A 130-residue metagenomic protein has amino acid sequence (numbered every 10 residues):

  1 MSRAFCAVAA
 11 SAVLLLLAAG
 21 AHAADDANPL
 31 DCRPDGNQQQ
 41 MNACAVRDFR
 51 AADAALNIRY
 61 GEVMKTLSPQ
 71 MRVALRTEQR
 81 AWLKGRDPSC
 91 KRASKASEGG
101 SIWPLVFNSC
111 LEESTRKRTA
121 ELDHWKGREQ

Functional and structural regions predicted by a protein language model:
S2, A21-Q130: N-terminal alpha-helical modules
V8-A18: Bacterial N-terminal signal peptides
